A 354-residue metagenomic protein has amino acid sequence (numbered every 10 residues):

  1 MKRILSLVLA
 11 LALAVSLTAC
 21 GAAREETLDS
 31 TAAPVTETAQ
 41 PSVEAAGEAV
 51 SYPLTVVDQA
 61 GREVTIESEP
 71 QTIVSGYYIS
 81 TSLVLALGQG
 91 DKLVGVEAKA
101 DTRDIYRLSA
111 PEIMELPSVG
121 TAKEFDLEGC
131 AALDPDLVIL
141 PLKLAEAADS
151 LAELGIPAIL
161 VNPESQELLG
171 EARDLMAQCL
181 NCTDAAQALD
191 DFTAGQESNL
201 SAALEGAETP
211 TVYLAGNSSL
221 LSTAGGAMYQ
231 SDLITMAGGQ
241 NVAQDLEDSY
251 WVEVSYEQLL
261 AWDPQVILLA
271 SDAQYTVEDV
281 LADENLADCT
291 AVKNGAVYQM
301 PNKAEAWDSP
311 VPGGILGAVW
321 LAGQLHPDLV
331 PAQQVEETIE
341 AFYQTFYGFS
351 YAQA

Functional and structural regions predicted by a protein language model:
K2-A10: Sec-dependent signal peptide recognition, specifically the positively charged N-region followed immediately by
L9, L13-L17: Hydrophobic core
L17-A32: Bacterial lipoprotein signal-peptidase II cleavage site
V56, E63-T65, E146-S222, A243-D245 (+1 more regions): Extracytoplasmic substrate-binding proteins
Q59-G61, L116-E128, E247-Y256: Short helix-initiation/N-cap motifs at beta->coil->alpha
S75-L133, L137-K143, V242: A short, structured surface patch at a secondary-structure boundary
D126-P135, E153-L154, E253-D263: Short helices/loops that flank or line small-molecule/ion binding pockets
T223-W251, S255: Alpha-helical, coiled-coil/dimerization segments enriched in small aliphatic residues
